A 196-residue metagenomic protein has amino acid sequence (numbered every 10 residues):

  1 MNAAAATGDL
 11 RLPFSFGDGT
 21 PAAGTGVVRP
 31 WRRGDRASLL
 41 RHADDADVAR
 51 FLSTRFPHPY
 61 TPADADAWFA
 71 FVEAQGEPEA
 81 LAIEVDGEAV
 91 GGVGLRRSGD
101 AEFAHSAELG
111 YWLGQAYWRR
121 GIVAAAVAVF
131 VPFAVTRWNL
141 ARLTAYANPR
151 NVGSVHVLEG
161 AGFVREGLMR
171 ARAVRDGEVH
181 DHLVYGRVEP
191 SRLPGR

Functional and structural regions predicted by a protein language model:
M1-D47, A80-R196: Acyl-donor (CoA/ACP) binding surface of acyl/acetyltransferases
D47-A70: Conserved GNAT-fold acetyl-CoA-binding loop/helix
P59-T61, G76, R192-L193: A short hydrophobic/aromatic micro-motif that marks alpha-helical segments and, especially, helix-coil
A70-A82: A short helix-loop-beta-strand connector motif used in the catalytic cores of GNAT acetyltransferases and, in some
